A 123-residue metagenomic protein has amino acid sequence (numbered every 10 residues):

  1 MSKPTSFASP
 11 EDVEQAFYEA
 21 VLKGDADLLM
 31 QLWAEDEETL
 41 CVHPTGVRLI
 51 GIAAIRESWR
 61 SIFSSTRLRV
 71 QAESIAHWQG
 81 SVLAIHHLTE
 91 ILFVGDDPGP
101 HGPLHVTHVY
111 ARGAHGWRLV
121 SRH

Functional and structural regions predicted by a protein language model:
M1-Q31, T39-H123: A beta-strand edge to alpha-helix "cap/lid" segment located at domain peripheries
A34: Helix-to-beta-strand junctions that scaffold the AdoMet/dcAdoMet cofactor pocket in Class I SAM-dependent enzymes
